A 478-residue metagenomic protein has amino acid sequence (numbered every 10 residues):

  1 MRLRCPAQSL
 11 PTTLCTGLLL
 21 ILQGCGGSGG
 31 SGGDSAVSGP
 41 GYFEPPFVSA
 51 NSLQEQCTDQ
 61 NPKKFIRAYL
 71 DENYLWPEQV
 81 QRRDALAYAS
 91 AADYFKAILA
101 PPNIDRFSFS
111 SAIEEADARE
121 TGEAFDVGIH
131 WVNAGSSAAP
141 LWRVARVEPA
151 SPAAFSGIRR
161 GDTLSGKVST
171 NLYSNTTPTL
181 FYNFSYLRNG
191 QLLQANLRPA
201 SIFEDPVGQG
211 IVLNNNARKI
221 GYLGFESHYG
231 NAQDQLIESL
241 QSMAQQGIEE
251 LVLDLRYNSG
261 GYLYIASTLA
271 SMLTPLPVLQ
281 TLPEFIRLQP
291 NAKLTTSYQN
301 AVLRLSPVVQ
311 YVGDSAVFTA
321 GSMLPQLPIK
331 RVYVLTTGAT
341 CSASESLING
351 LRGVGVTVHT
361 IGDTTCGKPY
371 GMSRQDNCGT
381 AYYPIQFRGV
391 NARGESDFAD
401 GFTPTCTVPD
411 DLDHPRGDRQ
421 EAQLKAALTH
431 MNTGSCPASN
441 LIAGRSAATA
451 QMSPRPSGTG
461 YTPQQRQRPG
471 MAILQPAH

Functional and structural regions predicted by a protein language model:
R2, N214-Y222, Q326-V334: Long, low-complexity, intrinsically disordered polar/charged segments
R2-L14: Bacterial N-terminal signal peptides that target proteins for export
L18-L19, A50: Residue-level signal for mature regions of secreted extracellular proteins and peptides
I21-G24: C-terminal motif of bacterial Sec signal peptides marking the signal peptidase cleavage site
G26-L251, Y257-S259, Y264-I265, S271-T281 (+1 more regions): Flexible, low-complexity junctional segments that flank or bridge functional domains
G230-N231, Q235-E250, S259-H478: C-terminal "post-core" interaction segments
